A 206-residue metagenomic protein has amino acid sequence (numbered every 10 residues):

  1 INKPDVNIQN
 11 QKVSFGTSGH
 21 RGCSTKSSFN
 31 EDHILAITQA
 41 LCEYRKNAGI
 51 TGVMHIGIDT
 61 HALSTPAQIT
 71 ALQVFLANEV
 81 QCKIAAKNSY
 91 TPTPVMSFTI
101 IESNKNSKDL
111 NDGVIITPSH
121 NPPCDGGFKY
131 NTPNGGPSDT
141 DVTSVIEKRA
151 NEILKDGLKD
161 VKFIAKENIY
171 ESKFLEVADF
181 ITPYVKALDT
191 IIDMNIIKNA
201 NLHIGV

Functional and structural regions predicted by a protein language model:
I1-D32, A36, E152-D156: Cofactor-/ligand-binding subdomain signature composed of acidic, glycine-rich, tryptophan-containing flexible loops
I1-Q11, S107, G126-V206: Gly/Ser/Thr-enriched, mixed-charge loops and adjacent short helices that form phosphate/oxyanion-binding elements
H20-G22, H61, S89, S119-N121 (+2 more regions): Short, glycine-/Ser/Thr-/acidic-enriched flexible segments
C23-S24, V53-D59, H203-V206: Short glycine-rich or small-residue beta-strand-to-loop segments that form or flank ligand, phosphate, metal/Fe-S
F29-Q39, L63, N88-P92, V177-A187: Phosphate/oxyanion-binding active-site loops and adjacent basic polyanion-contact surfaces
I34, T38, S64, Q68-L72 (+1 more regions): Short, highly selective alpha-helical patches that border small-molecule cofactor pockets in redox/cofactor-processing
T38-M54, D193-A200: Glycine-rich phosphate/diphosphate-binding loops that line cofactor/substrate pockets in enzymes
I50-D125: N-terminal small/polar loop signature for handling phosphorylated ligands or for N-terminal nucleophile
